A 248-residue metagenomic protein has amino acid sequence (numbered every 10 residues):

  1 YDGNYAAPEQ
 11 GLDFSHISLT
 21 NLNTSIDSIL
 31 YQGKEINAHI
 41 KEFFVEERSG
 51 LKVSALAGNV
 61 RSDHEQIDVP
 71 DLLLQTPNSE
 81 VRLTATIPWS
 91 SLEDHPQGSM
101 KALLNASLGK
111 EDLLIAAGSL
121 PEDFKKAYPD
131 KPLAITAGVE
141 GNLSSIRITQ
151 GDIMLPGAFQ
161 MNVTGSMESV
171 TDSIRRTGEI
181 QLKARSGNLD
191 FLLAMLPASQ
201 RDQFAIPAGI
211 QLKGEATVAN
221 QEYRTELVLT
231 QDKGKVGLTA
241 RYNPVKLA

Functional and structural regions predicted by a protein language model:
Y1-A6, H39-V45, L72, S107-G109 (+2 more regions): Generic short beta-strand segments
Y1-G3, I17-Q32, S54-E65, D71-L74 (+10 more regions): Extended lipid/amphipathic-ligand handling interfaces
A7, A38-K41, A117-L120, A194-A198: Short Pro/Gly-enriched beta-strand edge/turn motifs at strand-loop
E9-G11, P121-K125, A198-D202: Extracellular loop and loop/strand-boundary signature of outer-membrane beta-barrel proteins
L51, L193-P197, A240: Outer-membrane beta-barrel translocator domains and adjoining extracellular loop/strand segments of Gram-negative
L104-G109, A116-S119, Y128, L133 (+1 more regions): Long, compositionally biased, intrinsically disordered segments
